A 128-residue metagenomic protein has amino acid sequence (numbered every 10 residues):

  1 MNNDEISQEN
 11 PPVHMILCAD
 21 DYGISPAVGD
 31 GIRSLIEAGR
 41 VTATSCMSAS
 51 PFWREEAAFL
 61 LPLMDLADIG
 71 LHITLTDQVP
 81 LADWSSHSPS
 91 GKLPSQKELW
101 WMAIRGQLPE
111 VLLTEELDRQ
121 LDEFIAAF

Functional and structural regions predicted by a protein language model:
N3-P26, I32: Boundary/entry segment of secreted carbohydrate-active catalytic domains
S7, I32-A38, R54-D68, S85-P94 (+1 more regions): Acidic (Asp/Glu)-rich catalytic clusters
H14-I16, V41-S45, L66-H72: Structural preference for beta-strand elements that scaffold enzyme active sites
D20-Y22, M47-A49, H72-T76: Active-site beta-loop-alpha junctions enriched in small/polar residues
P26-P51: A short alpha/beta connector and helix-capping loop motif
P62-P80: Short, structured active-site "lid" loops
V79-P109: Active-site gating loops and adjacent loop-to-helix segments of metal-dependent hydrolytic enzymes
L112-F128: CE4/NodB-like, metal-dependent polysaccharide N-deacetylase domain that modifies extracellular/periplasmic N-acetylated
